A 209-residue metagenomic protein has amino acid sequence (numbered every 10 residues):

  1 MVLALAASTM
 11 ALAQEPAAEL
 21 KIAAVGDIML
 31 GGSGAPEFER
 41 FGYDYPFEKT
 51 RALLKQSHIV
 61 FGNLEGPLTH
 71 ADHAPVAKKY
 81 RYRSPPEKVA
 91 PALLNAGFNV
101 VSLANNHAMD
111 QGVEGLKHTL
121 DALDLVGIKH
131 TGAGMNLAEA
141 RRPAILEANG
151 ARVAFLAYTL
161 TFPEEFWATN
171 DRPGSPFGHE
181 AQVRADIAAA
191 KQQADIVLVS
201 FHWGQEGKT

Functional and structural regions predicted by a protein language model:
M1-S8: Bacterial N-terminal signal peptides
L12-T209: Acidic, metal/ion-coordinating pockets
